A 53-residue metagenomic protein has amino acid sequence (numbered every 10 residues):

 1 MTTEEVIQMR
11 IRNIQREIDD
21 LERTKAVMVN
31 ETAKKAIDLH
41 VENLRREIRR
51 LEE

Functional and structural regions predicted by a protein language model:
M1-E4, A26: Short, charged, low-complexity loops and linkers
Q8, R12-E53: Short, charge-rich amphipathic interface segments used for partner binding and complex assembly
